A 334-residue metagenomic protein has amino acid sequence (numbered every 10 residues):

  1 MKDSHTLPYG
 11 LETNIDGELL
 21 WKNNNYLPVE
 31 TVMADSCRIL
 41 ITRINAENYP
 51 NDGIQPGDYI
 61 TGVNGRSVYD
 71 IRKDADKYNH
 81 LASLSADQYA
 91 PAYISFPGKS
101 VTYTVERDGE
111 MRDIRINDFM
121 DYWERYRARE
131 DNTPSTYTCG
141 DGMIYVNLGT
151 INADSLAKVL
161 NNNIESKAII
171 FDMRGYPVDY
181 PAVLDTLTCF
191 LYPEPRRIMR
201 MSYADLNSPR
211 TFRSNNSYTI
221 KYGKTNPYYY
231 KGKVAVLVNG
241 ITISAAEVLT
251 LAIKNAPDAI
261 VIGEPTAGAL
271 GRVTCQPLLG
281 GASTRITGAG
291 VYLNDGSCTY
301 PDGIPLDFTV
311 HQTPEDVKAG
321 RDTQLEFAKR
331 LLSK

Functional and structural regions predicted by a protein language model:
M1-L19, G109, D118-D121: Interdomain regulatory linker/hinge segments that flank or connect interaction modules in polarity/junction/synaptic
E18-D70, A153, A289: PDZ/PDZ-like domain segments forming the peptide/carboxylate-binding groove, activating on the N-terminal beta-strands
T42-R43, H80-A92, D131, S155-L156 (+1 more regions): N-terminal post-signal-peptidase region of extra-cytosolic proteins
N51-L81, I170-D172, I253, V261-G263 (+2 more regions): Conserved PDZ fold ligand-binding element
Y59-T104, A269-L270, C275: PDZ domains, with a preference for the canonical peptide-binding region formed by the helix
S95-L279, L332-S333: Cleft-lining beta-strand/loop regions that shape enzyme active-site pockets
C275-D307: C-terminal structured "cap/appendage" subdomains that terminate the fold
D307-K334: Low-complexity, Gly/Ser/Thr/Pro-rich intrinsically disordered linker/tail segments
